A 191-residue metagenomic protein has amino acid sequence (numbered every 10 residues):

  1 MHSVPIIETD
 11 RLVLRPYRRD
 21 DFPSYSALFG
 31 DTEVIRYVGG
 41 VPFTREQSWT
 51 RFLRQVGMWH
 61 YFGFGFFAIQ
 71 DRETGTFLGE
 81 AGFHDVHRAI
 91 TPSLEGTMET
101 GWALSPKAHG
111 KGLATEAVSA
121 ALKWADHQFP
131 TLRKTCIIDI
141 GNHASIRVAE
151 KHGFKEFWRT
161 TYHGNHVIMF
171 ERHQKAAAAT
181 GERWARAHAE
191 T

Functional and structural regions predicted by a protein language model:
M1-Y37, A68-T191: Acyl-donor (CoA/ACP) binding surface of acyl/acetyltransferases
E33-R54, F67: Conserved GNAT-fold acetyl-CoA-binding loop/helix
V56-A68: A short helix-loop-beta-strand connector motif used in the catalytic cores of GNAT acetyltransferases and, in some
